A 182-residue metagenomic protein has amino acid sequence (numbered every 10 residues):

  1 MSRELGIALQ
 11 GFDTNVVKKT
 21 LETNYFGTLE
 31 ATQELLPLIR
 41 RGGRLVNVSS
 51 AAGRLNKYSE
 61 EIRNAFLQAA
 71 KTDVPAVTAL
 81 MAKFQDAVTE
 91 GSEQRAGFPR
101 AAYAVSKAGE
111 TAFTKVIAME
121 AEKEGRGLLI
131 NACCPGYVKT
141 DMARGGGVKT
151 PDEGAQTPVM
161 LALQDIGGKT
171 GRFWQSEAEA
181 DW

Functional and structural regions predicted by a protein language model:
S2-K18, R41-K123, C134, G145: Catalytic loop of short-chain dehydrogenase/reductase
E22: Conserved residues in the N-terminal Rossmann fold of short-chain dehydrogenase/reductase
E30, A132-T140, R144-W182: C-terminal helical subdomain
A31-L35, I39, F113-T114, L161: Hydrophobic positions on the long internal alpha-helix of Rossmann-like NAD(P)-dependent oxidoreductase domains
I39-R41, I166: Short conserved AdoMet
